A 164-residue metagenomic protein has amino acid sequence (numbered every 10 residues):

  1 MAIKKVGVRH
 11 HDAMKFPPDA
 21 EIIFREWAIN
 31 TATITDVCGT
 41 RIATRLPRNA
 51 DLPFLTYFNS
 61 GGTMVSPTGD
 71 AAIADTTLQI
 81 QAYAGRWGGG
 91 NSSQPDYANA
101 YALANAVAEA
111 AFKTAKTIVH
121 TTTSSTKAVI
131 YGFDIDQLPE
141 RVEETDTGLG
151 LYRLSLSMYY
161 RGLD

Functional and structural regions predicted by a protein language model:
M1-T40, F58-D164: Charged, amphipathic alpha-helical segments and their flanking helix caps
T40-D51: Short acidic low-complexity segments
A50-S60: Charged, often glycine-rich, active-site loop that binds/positions anionic groups
